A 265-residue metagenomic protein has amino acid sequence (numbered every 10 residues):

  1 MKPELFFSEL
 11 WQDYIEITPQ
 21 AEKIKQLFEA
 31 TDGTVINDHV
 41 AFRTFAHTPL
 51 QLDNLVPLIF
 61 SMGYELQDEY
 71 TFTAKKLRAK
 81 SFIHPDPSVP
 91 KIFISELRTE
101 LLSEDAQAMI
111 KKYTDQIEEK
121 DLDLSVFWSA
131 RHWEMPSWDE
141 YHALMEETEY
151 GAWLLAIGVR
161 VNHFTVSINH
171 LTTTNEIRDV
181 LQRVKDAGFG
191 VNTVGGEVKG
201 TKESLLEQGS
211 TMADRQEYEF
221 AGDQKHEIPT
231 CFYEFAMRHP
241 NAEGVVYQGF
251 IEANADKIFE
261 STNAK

Functional and structural regions predicted by a protein language model:
M1-D53, G63, Q67-K265: Extended, well-ordered protein cores
V56: Conserved active-site alpha-helix within GNAT-family acetyltransferase domains
